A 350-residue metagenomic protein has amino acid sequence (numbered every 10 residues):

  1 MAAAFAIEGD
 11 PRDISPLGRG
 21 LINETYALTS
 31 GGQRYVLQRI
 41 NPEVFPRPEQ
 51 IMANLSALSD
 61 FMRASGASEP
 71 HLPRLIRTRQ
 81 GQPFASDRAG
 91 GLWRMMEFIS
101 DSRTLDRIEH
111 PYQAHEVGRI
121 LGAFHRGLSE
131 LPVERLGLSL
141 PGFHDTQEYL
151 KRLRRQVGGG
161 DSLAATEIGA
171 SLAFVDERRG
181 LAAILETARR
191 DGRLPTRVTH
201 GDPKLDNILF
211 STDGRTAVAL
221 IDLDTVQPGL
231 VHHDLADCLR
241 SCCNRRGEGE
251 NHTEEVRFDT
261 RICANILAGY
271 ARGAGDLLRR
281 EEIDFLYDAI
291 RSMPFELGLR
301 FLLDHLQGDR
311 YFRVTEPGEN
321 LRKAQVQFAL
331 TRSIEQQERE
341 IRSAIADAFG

Functional and structural regions predicted by a protein language model:
M1-S15: Juxta-kinase regulatory segment immediately upstream of eukaryotic protein kinase catalytic domains
A3, D60, A170-A173, E177-G180 (+2 more regions): Replace "anionic and nucleotidyl ligands
E8-G9, G31-G32, A67-E69, S162-T166 (+1 more regions): Short, glycine- and charge-enriched coil/turn segments that flank and shape catalytic ligand pockets
D13-K151, R155, G229-V231, C242-C243 (+6 more regions): Conserved ATP-binding subdomain of kinase catalytic cores across diverse folds
S15-R19, Q38-E49, I99-H115, E130-H200 (+5 more regions): ATP-dependent phospho-/nucleotidyl transfer catalytic cores
A57, K204-N207, D237, L299 (+1 more regions): Hydrophobic side chains within alpha-helical segments
E148, A264-A346: Helix-rich C-terminal or lid/interface subdomains of diverse kinases
F210-A268, G273-L278, Y311-N320: Active-site Asp-x-Gly
